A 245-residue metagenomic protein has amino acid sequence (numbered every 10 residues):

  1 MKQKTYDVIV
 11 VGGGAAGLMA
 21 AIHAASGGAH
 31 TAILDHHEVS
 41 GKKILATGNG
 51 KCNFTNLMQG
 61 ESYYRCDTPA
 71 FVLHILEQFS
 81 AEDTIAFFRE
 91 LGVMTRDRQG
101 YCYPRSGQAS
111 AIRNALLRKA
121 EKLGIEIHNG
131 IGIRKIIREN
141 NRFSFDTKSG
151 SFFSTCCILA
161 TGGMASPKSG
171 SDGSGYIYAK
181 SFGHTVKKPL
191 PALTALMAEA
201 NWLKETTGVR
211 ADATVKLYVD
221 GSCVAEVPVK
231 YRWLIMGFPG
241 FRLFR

Functional and structural regions predicted by a protein language model:
K2-A16: Beta1/beta-strand and adjacent pyrophosphate-binding region of the FAD-binding site in flavoprotein oxidoreductases
I9, A25-N49: Glycine-rich FAD pyrophosphate-binding loop
A16, A20-A25: Small-residue (primarily alanine) positions within well-ordered alpha-helices, especially packing/interaction faces
G27-A29, L91, L123, F182: Conserved dinucleotide-binding and phosphotransfer motif residues
A46, F54-N56, Y218, F244-R245: Short beta-strand-to-turn element immediately C-terminal to the catalytic PLP-Schiff-base lysine in fold type I
K51-Q99: Glycine-rich active-site loop/strand segments that organize a redox cofactor
V72-S80, Q99-R118, A165-S171, E199: Short beta-strand to alpha-helix junction loop
A111, R118-R245: Predominantly flavin-linked oxidoreductase catalytic cores and closely associated redox partners
